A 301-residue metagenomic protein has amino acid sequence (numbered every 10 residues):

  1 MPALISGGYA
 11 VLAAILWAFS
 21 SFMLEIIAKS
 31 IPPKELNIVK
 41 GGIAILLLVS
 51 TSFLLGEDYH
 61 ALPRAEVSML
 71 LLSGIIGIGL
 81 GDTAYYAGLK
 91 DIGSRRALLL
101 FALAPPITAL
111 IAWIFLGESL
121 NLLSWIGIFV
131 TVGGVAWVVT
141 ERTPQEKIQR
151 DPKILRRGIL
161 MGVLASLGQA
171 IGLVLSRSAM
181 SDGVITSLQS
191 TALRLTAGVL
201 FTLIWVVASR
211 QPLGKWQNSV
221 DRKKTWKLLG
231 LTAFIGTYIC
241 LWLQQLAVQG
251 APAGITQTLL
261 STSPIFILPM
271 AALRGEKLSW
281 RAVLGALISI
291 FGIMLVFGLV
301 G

Functional and structural regions predicted by a protein language model:
M1-V11, I15-E35, V39-L72, D82-I92 (+5 more regions): Membrane-interface interhelical linkers
V11-A14, G74-I78, A102, G162-A170 (+3 more regions): Residue-level hotspots within the lipid-embedded alpha helices of multi-pass solute transporters
L12, V39-K40, L100-L103, L122-I126 (+3 more regions): Hydrophobic core positions of alpha-helical segments in small-molecule transporters and transporter systems
A13, S73-G74, E118-V132, T186-V199: Alpha-helical transmembrane segments
A18, V49, G74-G79, P106-L110 (+6 more regions): Hydrophobic/small/kink-forming positions within alpha-helical transmembrane segments of polytopic membrane proteins
L36-N37, A97, S190: Juxtamembrane helix-start motifs in multi-pass secondary transporters
I43-L48, L100-I114, F129, A197 (+3 more regions): Alpha-helical transmembrane segments of compact multi-pass small-molecule transporters, enriched in specific families
H60-A65, F101, T108, I114-W137 (+3 more regions): Loop-to-transmembrane alpha-helix entry segments
